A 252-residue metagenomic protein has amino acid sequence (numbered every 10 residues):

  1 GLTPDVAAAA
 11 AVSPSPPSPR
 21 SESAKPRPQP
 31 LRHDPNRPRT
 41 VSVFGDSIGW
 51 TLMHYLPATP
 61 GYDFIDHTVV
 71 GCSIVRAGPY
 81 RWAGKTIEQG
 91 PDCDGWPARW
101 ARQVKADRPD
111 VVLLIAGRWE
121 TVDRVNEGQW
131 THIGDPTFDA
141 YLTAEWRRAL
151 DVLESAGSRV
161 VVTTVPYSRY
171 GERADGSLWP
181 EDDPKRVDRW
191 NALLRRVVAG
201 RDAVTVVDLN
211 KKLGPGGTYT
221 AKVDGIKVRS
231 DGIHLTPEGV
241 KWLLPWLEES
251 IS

Functional and structural regions predicted by a protein language model:
G1-V43, I48-W50, H54: N-terminal secretory targeting modules
P35-F44, I48-T137: Conserved SGNH/GDSL esterase-like catalytic core that processes O-acyl groups on lipids and polysaccharides
V43, S47, T51, Y55 (+9 more regions): Extracytoplasmic/secreted proteins, especially bacterial periplasmic and envelope-associated proteins
T51-L52, T121-N126, Y170-S177, P215-Y219: Extracytoplasmic/secreted cell-surface and envelope-processing proteins
A116-R118, T164-Y167, L209-K211: Short, well-ordered beta-to-alpha junction loops that form the rim of enzyme active sites and present histidine/acidic
S155-R159: A short helix->loop->beta-strand "cap" motif at the edges of active sites that frequently abuts
Y167-L209: Substrate-gating cap/lid alpha-helix
V223-S252: Histidine-centered active-site loop/cap adjacent to the catalytic His in serine esterases/O-acetyl transfer systems
